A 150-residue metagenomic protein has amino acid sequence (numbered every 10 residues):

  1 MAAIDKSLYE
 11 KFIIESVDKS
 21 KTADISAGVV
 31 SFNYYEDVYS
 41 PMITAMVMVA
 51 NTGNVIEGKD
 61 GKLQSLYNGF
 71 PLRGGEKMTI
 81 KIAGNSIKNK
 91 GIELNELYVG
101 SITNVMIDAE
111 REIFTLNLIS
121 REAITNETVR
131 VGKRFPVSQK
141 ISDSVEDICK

Functional and structural regions predicted by a protein language model:
M1-T125: Assembly/oligomerization scaffold segments
M106-K150: Charged- and aromatic-enriched interaction segments used to assemble and dock large macromolecular complexes
